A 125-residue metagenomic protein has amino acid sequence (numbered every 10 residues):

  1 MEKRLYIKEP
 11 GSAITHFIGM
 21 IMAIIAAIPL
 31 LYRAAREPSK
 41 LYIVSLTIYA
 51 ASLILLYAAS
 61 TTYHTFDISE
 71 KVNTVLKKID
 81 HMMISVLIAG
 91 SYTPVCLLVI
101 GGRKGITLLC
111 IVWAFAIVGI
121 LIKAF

Functional and structural regions predicted by a protein language model:
M1-F125: Multi-pass alpha-helical transmembrane bundles in non-GPCR membrane proteins that perform intramembrane catalysis
